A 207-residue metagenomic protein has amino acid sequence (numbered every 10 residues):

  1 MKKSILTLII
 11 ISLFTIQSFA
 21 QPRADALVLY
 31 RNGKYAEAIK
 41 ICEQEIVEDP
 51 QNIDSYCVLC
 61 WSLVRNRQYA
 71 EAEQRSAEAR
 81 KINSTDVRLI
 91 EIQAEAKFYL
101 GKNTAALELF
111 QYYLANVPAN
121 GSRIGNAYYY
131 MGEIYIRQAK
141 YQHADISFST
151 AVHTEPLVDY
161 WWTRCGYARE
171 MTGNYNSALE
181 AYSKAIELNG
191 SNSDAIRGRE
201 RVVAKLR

Functional and structural regions predicted by a protein language model:
S18-D54, R207: N-terminal leader/linker segments that initiate helical-solenoid repeat arrays
R31-N32, R65-N66, Y99-L100, E133 (+3 more regions): Register position in tetratricopeptide repeats
E48, I82, N116-N120, T154 (+1 more regions): Structural marker of alpha-solenoid helical repeat scaffolds
I53-D54, V87-R88, G121-G125, V158-Y160 (+1 more regions): Helix-start (N-cap) detector for alpha-helical repeat units in TPR-like alpha-solenoids, especially tetratricopeptide
V58-W61, I92, N126, Y130 (+2 more regions): Canonical tetratricopeptide repeat
